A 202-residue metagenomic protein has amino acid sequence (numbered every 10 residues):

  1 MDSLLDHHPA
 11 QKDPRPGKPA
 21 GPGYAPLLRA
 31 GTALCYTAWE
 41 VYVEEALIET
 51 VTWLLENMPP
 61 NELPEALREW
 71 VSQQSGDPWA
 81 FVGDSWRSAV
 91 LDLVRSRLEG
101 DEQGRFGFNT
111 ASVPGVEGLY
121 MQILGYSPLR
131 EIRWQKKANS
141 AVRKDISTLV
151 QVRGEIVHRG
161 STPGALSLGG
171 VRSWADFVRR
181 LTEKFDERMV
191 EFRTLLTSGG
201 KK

Functional and structural regions predicted by a protein language model:
M1, L27, Y42, A46 (+2 more regions): Charged, low-complexity, helix-prone segments enriched in Lys/Glu/Asp/Gln
M1-A33, L47-I48, E56-N57, L63-A66: Charged alpha-helical initiation segments
S3-A10, Q122-K202: Polyanionic, low-complexity intrinsically disordered segments
D13-P16, A20, N57-Q73, W86 (+4 more regions): A sequence-level detector of short, solvent-exposed, charge-rich linear segments
G21, A25-Y36, V113, E117 (+2 more regions): Amphipathic, non-membrane alpha-helical segments in soluble helical-bundle scaffolds
L34-C35, Y42-K137: Helix-loop junctions and short alpha-helical segments
C35, W39-E40, L149, R153: Alpha-helical transition-metal enzyme core signature, strongest for iron centers
Y36-E44, I48, D176, R180-E183 (+1 more regions): A broad, structural surface signal
